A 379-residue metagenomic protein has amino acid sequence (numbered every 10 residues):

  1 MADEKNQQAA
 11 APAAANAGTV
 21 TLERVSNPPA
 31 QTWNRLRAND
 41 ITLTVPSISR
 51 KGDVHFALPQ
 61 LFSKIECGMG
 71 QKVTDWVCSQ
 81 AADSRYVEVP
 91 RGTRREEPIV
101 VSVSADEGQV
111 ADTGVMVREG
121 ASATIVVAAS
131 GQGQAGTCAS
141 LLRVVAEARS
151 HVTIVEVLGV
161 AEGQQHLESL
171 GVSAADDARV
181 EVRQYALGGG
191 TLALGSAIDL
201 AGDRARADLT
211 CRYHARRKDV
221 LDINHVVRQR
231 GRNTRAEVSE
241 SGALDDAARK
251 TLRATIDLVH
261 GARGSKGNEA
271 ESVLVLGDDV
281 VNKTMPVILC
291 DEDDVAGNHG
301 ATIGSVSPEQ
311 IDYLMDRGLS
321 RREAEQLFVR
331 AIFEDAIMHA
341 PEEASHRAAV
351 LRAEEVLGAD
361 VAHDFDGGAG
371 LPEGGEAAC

Functional and structural regions predicted by a protein language model:
M1-Q80: Long, low-complexity, mixed-charge
S63-L319, F333, I337-C379: Conserved beta-strand/loop scaffold segments within soluble protein domains that form the structured core and edges
